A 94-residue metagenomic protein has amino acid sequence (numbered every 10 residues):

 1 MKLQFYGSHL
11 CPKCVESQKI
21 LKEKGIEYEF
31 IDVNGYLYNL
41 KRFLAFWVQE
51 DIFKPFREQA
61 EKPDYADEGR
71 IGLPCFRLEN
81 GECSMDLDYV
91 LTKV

Functional and structural regions predicted by a protein language model:
M1-V33: Local sequence-structure signature of Cys/Sec-based thiol-disulfide redox active-site neighborhoods
P12-V15, Y38, M85: Residues that form or flank phosphate/diphosphate-binding pockets in enzymes that use nucleotide phosphates
K19-L21, A45, V90-L91: Short, glycine/charged-enriched secondary-structure capping and boundary segments
E27-F53: Thiol-based oxidoreductase modules, predominantly thioredoxin-like and allied folds used for disulfide exchange
V48-R77: Structural micro-motif
R77-V94: Non-catalytic, surface beta->alpha helical segment in thiol-disulfide oxidoreductase systems
